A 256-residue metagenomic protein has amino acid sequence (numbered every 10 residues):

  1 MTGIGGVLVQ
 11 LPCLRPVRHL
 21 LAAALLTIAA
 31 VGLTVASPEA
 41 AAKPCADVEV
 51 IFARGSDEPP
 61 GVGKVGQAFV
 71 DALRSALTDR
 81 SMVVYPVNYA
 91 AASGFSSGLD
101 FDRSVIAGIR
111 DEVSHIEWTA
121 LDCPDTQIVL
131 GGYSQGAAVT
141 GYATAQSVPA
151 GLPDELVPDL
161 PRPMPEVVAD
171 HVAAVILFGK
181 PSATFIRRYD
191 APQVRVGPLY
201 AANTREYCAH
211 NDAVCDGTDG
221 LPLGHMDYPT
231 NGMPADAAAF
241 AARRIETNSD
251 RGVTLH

Functional and structural regions predicted by a protein language model:
M1-A42: Secretory targeting and sorting signals
L26-T34, G141-Y142, A235-A238: Hydrophobic alpha-helical membrane segments, chiefly transmembrane helices and signal peptide h-regions, characterized
A42-K43, L199: Short glycine/proline-enriched loop/turn "hinge" motifs that connect secondary-structure elements and lie
A46-Q127, Y207-P234, A238, R243 (+1 more regions): Active-site catalytic motif of lipid deacylating hydrolases and related acyltransferases
M82, A173, A202-R205: Short, conserved active-site loop motifs that form the nucleotide-linked donor/cofactor pocket
R110-L199: Serine-dependent carboxylesterase/thioesterase catalytic core of lipase-like alpha/beta-hydrolase/SGNH enzymes
P192-D212: Surface-exposed loop and adjacent secondary-structure segments within mature catalytic domains
